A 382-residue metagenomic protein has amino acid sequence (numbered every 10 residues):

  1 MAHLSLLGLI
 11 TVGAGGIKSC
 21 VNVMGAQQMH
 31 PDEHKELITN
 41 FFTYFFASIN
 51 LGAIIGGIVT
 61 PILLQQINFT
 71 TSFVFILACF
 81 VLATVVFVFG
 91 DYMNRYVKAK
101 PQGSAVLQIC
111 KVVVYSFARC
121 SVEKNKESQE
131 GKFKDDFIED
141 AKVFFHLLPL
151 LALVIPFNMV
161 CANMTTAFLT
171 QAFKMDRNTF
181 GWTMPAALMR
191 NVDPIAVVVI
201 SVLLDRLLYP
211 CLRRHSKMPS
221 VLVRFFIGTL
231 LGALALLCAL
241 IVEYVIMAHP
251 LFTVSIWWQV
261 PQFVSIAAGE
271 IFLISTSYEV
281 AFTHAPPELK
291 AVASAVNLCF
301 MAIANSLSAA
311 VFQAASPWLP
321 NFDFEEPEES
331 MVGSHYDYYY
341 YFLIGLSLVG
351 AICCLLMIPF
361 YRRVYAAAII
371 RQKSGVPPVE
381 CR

Functional and structural regions predicted by a protein language model:
M1-R382: Hydrophobic transmembrane alpha-helices of multi-pass solute transporters/permeases
